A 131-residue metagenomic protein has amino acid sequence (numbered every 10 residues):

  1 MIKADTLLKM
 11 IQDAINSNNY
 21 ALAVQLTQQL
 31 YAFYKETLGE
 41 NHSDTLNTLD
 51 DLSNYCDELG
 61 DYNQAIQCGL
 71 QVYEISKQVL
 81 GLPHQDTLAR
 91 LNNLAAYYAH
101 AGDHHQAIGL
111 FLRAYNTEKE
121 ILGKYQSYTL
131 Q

Functional and structural regions predicted by a protein language model:
M1-T37: Flexible inter-repeat linkers and adjacent short helices within tandem amphipathic alpha-helical repeat scaffolds
A4, I11, V24, Y31 (+4 more regions): Heptad-repeat amphipathic alpha-helical coiled-coil interaction surface used for oligomerization/assembly
D5-N16, S43-E58, Q85-H100, S127-Q131: Conserved alpha-helical positions within TPR/SEL1-like repeat arrays
E36-E40, Q78-L82, E120-Y125: Short coil/turn linkers that connect adjacent helices within long alpha-helical scaffolds, especially alpha-solenoid
F111, Y125-Y128: Aromatic (phenylalanine/tyrosine) cluster motif
